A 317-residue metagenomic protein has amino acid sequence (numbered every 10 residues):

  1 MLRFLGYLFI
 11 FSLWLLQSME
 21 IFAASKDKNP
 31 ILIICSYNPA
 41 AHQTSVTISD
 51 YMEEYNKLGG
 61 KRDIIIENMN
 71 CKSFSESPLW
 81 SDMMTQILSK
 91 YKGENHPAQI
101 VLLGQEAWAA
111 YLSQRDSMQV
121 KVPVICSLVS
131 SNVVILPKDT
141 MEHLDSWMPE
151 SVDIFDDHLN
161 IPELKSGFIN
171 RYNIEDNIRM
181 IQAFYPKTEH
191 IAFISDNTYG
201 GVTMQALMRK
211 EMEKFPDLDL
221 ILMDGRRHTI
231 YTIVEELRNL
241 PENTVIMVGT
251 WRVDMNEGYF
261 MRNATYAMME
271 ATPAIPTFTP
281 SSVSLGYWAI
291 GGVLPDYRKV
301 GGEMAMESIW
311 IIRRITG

Functional and structural regions predicted by a protein language model:
M1-L8: Bacterial N-terminal signal peptides that target proteins for export
I21-G317: Short hydrophobic alpha-helices and adjacent helix-cap/hinge residues
